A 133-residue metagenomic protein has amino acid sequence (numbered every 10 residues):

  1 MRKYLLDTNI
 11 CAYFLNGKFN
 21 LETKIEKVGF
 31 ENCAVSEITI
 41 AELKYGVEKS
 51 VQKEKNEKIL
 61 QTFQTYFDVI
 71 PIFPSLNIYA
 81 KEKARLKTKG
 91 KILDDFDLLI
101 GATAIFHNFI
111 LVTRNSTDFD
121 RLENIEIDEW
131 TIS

Functional and structural regions predicted by a protein language model:
M1, G101, F106-S133: Acidic, PIN/NYN-like endoribonuclease modules and their adjacent C-terminal/linker elements
M1-V35, V47-T62, S133: Short, well-structured N-terminal submotif of metal-dependent ribonuclease cores
D7-T8, L43, Y79, A104 (+1 more regions): Generic structural signal for small/hydrophobic residues in well-ordered secondary structure, especially within
I10-C11, T39, S75, T117-D118: Alpha-helix capping/helix-boundary segments
V28-E31, T65-Y66, K89, H107 (+1 more regions): Structured helix-beta-strand junction loops
I40, K53-L60, L76-Y79, D97: A general structural signal for well-ordered alpha-helical segments in protein cores
D68-R114: Active-site neighborhoods of divalent-metal-dependent phosphate/nucleic-acid chemistry enzymes
